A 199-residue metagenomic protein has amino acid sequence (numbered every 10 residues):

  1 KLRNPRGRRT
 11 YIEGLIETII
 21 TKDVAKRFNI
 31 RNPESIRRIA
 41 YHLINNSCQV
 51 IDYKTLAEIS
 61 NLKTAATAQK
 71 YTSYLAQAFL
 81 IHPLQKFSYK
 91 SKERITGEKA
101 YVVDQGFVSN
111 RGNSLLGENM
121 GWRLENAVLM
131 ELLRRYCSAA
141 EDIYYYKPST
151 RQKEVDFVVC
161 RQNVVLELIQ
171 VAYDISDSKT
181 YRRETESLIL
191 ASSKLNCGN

Functional and structural regions predicted by a protein language model:
K1, N61-L62: A short, basic/aromatic helix-end/turn motif that makes direct DNA contacts
K1-Q49: Interdomain motor-coupling "hinge/lid" segment immediately C-terminal to the ATP-binding subdomain of NTP-driven enzymes
G7, Y11, R31-E34, K63 (+3 more regions): A generic structural signal for residues located within well-ordered alpha-helices of large catalytic or ligand-binding
Y41-N45, N61, L133: Short, locally clustered residues in the helix-turn-helix/winged-helix DNA-binding domain
K54-E58: A short acidic, leucine-rich amphipathic alpha-helix
L62-Q77: Short amphipathic alpha-helical interaction segments
S73-N199: A cross-kingdom feature that marks ATP-driven nucleic-acid transaction machinery
